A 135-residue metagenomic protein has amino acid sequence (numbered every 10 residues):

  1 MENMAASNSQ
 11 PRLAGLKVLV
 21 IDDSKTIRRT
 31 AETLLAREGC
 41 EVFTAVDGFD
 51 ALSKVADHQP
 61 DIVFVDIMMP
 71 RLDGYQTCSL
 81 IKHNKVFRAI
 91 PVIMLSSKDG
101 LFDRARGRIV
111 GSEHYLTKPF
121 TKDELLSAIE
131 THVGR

Functional and structural regions predicted by a protein language model:
R29-R37: Charged docking surfaces used in two-component/phosphorelay signaling
G39-V46, K54: Short hydrophobic/Thr-rich beta-strand motif most characteristic of the beta2 strand and flanking loop of CheY-like
H58-F64: Active-site beta3 strand of CheY-like receiver
M69: Receiver (REC) domain active-site loop signature in two-component systems and cognate sites in sensor histidine kinases
F120-I129: C-terminal output helix
